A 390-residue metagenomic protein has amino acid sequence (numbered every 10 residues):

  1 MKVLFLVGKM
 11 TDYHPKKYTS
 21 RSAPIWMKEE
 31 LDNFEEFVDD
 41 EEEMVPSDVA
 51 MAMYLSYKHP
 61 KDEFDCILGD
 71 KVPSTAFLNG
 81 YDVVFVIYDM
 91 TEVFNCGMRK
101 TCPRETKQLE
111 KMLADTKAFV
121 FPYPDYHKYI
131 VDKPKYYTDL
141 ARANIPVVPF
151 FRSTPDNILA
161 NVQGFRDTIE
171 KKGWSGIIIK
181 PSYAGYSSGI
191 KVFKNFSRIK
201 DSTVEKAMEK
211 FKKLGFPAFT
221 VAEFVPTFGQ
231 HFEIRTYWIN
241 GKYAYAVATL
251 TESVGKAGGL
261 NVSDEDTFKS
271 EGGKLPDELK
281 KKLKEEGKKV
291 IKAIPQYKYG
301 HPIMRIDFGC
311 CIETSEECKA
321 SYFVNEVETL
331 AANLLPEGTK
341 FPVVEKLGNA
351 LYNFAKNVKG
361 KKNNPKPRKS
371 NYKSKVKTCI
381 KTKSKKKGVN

Functional and structural regions predicted by a protein language model:
K2-K9: Short, hydrophobic/glycine-enriched beta-strand segments
L4, E110-K117, P124-H231, K280-K284: Active-site nucleotide/adenylate-binding loops and adjacent lid/helix of ATP-dependent enzymes
T11-D12, Y18, S22-W26, E41-A160 (+1 more regions): Conserved N-proximal alpha/beta basic substrate-recognition cap immediately N-terminal to, or forming the N-lobe
P15-E43, G258-G272: A solvent-exposed, charged loop/short amphipathic helix patch at secondary-structure junctions
E105, Q230-I234, I303: Short, surface-exposed coil-to-beta transition loops
S188, V192-Q296, G309-E313, Y322: Phosphate-binding site of ATP-dependent enzymes
K281, Q296-P302, C310-N390: C-terminal active-site "lid" helix and adjoining low-complexity regulatory extension at the edge of ATP-using catalytic
I306: Catalytic phosphate/metal-binding cores of nucleic-acid and nucleotide-processing enzymes, i.e., regions that mediate
